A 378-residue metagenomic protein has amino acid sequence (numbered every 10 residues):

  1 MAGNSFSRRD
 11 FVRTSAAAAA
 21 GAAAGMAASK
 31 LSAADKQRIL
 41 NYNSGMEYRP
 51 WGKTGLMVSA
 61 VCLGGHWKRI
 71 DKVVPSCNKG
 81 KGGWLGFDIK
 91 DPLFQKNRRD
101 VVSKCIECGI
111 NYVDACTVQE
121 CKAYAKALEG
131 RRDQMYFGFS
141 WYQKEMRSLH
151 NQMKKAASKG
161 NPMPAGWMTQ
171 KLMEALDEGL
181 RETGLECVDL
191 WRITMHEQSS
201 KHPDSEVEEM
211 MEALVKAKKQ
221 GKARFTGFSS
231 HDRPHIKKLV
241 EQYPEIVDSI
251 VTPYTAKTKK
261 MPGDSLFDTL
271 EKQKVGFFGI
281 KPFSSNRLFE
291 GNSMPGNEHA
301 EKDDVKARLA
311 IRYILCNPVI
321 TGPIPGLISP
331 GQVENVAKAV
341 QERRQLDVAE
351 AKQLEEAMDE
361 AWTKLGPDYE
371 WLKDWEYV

Functional and structural regions predicted by a protein language model:
A2-W141, A213: N-terminal binding-site loop/beta-alpha segment at the start of enzyme catalytic domains that lines or forms
V12, A18-A19, I39-Y42, W51 (+4 more regions): Structured C-terminal cap/extension of enzyme domains
S59-L63, V113, F137-F139, W191 (+4 more regions): Hydrophobic faces of well-ordered beta-strands that scaffold small-molecule active sites in alpha/beta enzyme cores
H66-K68, V118, S140-K144, I193-H196 (+4 more regions): Active-site beta-loop-alpha junctions enriched in small/polar residues
K72-I89, S200-S205, F289-D303: Short, flexible/disordered intra-domain loops and linkers
W84-D91, N151-V251, T255-M261, S265 (+2 more regions): Glycine/proline-rich, positively charged, aromatic-decorated active-site loop/lid region on the catalytic face
Q134-S140, I246-P253, R344-E350: Short hydrophobic/aromatic-enriched beta-strand-loop microsegments
M146-S148, Q198-S200, L288: A short acidic, helix-capping loop that chelates divalent metal ions and anchors anionic groups
